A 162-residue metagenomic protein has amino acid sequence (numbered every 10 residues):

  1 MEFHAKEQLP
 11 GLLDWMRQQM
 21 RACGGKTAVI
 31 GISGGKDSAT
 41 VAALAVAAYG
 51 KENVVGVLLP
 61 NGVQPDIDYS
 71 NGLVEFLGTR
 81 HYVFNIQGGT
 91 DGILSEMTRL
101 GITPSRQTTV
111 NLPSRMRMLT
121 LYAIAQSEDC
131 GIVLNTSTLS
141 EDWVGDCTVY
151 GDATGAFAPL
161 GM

Functional and structural regions predicted by a protein language model:
M1-T148, A156-G161: ATP-dependent adenylation/nucleotidyltransferase module used to activate substrates
